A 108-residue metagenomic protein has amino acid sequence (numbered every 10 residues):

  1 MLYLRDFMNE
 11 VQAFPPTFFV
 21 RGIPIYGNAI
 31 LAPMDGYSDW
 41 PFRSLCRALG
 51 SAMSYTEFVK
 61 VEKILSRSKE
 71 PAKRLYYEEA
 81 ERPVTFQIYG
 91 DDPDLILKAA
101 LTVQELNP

Functional and structural regions predicted by a protein language model:
F7-F19, M34-P108: Glycine-rich, positively charged N-terminal anion/phosphate-binding segment
G22-I23: N-terminal, post-signal-peptide segments of secreted/periplasmic proteins
L31: An anion-binding catalytic pocket shared by soluble metabolic enzymes
